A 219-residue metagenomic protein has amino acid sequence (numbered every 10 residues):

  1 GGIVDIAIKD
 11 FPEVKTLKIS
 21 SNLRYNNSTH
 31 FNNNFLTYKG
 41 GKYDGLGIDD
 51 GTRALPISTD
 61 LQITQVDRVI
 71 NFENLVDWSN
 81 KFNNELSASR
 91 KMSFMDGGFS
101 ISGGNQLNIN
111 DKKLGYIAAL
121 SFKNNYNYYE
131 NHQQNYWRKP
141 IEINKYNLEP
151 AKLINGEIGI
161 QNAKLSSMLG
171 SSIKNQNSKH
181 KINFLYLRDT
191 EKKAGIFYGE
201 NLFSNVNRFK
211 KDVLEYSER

Functional and structural regions predicted by a protein language model:
G1-S20: A beta-strand signature from Gram-negative outer-membrane beta-barrel systems, especially the internal plug domain
G2-I3, F35-T37, Q133-W137, F197-N201: Short secondary-structure boundary/capping segments
P12-E13, Y25-S28, I109: Short beta-strands and strand-coil junctions in structured, solvent-facing domains, enriched
S21-N26, S121-K123: Short, solvent-exposed aromatic-acidic interface loops
T29-M92: Flexible glycine-rich, low-complexity coil/linker segments exposed to the extracellular/periplasmic environment
Y38-G47, W137-E149, N201-K210: Surface-exposed loop/turn segments flanking beta-strands in extracellular/periplasmic regions
Q65-R68, W78-I196: Transmembrane beta-barrel wall of Gram-negative outer-membrane proteins
L86-S89, K152-E157, F203-S217: Extracellular loop and loop/strand-boundary signature of outer-membrane beta-barrel proteins
